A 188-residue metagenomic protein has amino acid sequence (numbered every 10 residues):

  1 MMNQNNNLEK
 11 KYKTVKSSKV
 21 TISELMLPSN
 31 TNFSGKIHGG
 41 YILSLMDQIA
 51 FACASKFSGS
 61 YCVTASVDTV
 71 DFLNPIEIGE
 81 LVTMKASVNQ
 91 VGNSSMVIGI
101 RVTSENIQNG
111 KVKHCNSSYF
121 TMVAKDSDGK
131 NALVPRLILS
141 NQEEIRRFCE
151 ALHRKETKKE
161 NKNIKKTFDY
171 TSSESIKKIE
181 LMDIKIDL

Functional and structural regions predicted by a protein language model:
N3-V20, I78, N89-D187: HotDog/MaoC-like acyl-thioester-processing domains
T21-L25: Active-site-flanking beta-strand signature of metal-NTP-handling nucleotidyl enzymes and homologous cyclase-like
L27-P28, L73: Residue-level recognition of the GNAT/N-acetyltransferase active site
S29, F33, D126-S127: Short, ordered coil/turn segments that flank beta-strands lining enzyme active or ligand-binding pockets
T31-S44, K178-L188: A conserved, well-ordered hydrophobic junction motif at loop->secondary-structure transitions
Y41-G59: Active-site helix/loop of acyl-thioester processing domains in fatty-acid/polyketide metabolism, spanning hotdog-fold
V63-N74, L81-N89, S104: Conserved interaction-surface patches within small, structured recognition/assembly domains
